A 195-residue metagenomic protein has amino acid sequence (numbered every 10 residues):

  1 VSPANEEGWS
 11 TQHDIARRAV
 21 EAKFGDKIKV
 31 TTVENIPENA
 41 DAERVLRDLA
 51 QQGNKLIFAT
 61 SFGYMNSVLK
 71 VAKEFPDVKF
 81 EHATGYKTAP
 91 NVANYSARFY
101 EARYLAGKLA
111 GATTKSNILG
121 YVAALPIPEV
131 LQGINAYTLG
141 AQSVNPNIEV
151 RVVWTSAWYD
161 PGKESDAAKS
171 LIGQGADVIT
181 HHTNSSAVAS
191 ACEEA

Functional and structural regions predicted by a protein language model:
V1-V20, T32-A42, F62, P126-Q132: Extracytoplasmic "Venus flytrap"
S2-N5, P37-E38, G63-N66, G85-A89 (+3 more regions): Solvent-exposed loop/turn segments at secondary-structure junctions within structured extracellular/periplasmic domains
R17, Y104-V152: An alpha-beta-alpha
K29-D48, S156-I172: Structural motif
A50, G111, I172-G173, E193: Non-catalytic positions within long, well-ordered alpha-helices that form the structural scaffold/packing of enzyme
G53-S61, E81-A83, Q174-S185: Periplasmic-binding protein-like
K73-A97: Flexible loop/hinge segments that line or gate small-molecule binding clefts
E129-A176, H181: Extracellular/periplasmic Venus flytrap/periplasmic-binding protein
